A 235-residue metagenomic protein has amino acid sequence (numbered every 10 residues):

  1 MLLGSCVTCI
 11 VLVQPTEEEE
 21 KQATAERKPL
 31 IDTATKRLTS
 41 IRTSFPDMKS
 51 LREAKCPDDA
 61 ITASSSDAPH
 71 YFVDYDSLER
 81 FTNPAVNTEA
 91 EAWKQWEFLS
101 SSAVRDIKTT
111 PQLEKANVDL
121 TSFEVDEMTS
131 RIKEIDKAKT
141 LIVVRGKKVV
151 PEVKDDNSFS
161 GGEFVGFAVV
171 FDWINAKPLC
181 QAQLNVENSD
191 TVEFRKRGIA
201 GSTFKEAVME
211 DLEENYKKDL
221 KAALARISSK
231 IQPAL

Functional and structural regions predicted by a protein language model:
M1-C9: Hydrophobic membrane-insertion alpha-helices, especially the h-region of bacterial N-terminal signal peptides
L12-K115: A structural "domain/chain start" motif
T16, E20-A23, R27, T121 (+4 more regions): Intrinsic-disorder-associated interaction segments
W93-W96, W173, C180: A residue-identity detector for tryptophan
T121-I174: Surface-exposed short loop/turn segments
N175-R226: Short secondary-structure boundary motifs at beta->alpha junctions and helix caps
P233-L235: Short, solvent-exposed mixed-charge patches
